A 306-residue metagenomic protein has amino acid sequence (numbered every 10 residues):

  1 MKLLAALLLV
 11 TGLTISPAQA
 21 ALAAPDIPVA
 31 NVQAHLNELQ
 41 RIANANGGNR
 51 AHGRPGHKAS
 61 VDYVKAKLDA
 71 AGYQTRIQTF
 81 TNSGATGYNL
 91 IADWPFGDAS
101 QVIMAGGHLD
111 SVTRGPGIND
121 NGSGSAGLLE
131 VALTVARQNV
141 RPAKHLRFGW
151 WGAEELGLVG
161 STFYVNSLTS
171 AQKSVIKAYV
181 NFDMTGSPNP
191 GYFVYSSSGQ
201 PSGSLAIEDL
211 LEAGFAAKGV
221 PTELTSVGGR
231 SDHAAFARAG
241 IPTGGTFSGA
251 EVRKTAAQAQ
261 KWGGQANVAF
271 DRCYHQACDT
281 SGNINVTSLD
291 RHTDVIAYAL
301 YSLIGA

Functional and structural regions predicted by a protein language model:
M1-A21: Secretory targeting and sorting signals
L22-P55, D110, M184-S187, F270-A277: N-terminal capping segment at the start of a domain
N37, R41-P95: A non-catalytic alpha/beta surface segment that caps or lines the substrate-entry region of metallo-dependent hydrolase
A45-N46, Q74, T81-A85, F96-A99 (+8 more regions): Solvent-exposed loop/turn segments at secondary-structure junctions within structured extracellular/periplasmic domains
F96, V131-H145, T169, Y301-S302 (+1 more regions): Flexible, small-residue-rich helix->loop connector segments that border functional cores
A105, L109-L158, I296: Alpha-helical metal-binding/catalytic segments enriched in His/Glu/Asp
W151-K254: Metal-dependent peptidase/peptidase-like ectodomains
T255-A306: His/Asp/Glu-rich mid-to-C-terminal helical/loop segments that flank catalytic regions of hydrolases
